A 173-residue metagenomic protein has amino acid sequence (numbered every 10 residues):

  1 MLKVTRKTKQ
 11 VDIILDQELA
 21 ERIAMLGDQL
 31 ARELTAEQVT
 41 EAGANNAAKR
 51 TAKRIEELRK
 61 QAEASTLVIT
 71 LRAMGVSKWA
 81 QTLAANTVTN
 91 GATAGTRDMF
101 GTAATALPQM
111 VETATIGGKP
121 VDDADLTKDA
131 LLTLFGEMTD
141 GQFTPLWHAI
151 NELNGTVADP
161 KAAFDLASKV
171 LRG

Functional and structural regions predicted by a protein language model:
L2, R6, A20-G173: Short, surface-exposed, charged amphipathic helix/loop patches that serve as local interaction elements
R6-D12: A short, Trp-centered hydrophobic/proline-enriched beta-strand micro-motif
I14-D16, A20: Predominantly late transmembrane helices and immediately cytosolic-facing juxtamembrane segments
